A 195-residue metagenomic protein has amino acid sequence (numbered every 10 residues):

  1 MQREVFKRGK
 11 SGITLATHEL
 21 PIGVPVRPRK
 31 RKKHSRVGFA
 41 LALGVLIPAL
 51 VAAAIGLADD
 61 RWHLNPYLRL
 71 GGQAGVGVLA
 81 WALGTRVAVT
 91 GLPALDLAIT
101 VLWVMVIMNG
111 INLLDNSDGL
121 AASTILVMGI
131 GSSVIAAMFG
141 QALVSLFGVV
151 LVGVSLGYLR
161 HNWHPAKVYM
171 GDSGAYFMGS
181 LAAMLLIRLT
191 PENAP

Functional and structural regions predicted by a protein language model:
M1-P195: "…together with the soluble PPM/PP2C metallo-phosphatase catalytic core" -> "…together with the soluble PPM/PP2C
